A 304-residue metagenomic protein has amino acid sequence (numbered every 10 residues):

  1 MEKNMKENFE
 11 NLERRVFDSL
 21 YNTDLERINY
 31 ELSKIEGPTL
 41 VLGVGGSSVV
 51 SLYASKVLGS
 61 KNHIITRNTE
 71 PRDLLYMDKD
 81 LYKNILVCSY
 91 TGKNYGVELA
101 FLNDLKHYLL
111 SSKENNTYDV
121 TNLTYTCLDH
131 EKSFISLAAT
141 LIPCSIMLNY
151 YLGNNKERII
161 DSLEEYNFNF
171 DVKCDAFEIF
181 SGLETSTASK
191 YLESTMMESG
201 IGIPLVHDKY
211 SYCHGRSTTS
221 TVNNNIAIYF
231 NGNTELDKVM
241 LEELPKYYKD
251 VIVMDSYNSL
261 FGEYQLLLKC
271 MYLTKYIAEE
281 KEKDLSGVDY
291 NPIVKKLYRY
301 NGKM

Functional and structural regions predicted by a protein language model:
M1-L25, L137-L141, M304: Cofactor-/ligand-binding subdomain signature composed of acidic, glycine-rich, tryptophan-containing flexible loops
L12-S19, K61, M147-R158, S162 (+3 more regions): Change "in soluble alpha/beta enzymes" to "in soluble alpha/beta proteins
E26-L81, D171-R216, T221: Anionic-ligand anchoring segments at beta-strand to alpha-helix junctions in alpha/beta enzyme folds, i.e., glycine
E31, D250-M304: Charge-biased C-terminal accessory regions appended to nucleic-acid-, cytoskeletal NTPase
E36-R158, F230-D255: Glycine-rich phosphate-binding loops that contact phosphosugars or nucleotide phosphates
I142-Y150, S194-E198, Y264-E279: Short, hydrophobic/amphipathic alpha-helical patches that form generic packing surfaces within helical domains
I146-K173, G287-M304: Internal, active-site/partner-interface "lid" segment
S189-G262, L266: Internal helical hairpin/lid segments
